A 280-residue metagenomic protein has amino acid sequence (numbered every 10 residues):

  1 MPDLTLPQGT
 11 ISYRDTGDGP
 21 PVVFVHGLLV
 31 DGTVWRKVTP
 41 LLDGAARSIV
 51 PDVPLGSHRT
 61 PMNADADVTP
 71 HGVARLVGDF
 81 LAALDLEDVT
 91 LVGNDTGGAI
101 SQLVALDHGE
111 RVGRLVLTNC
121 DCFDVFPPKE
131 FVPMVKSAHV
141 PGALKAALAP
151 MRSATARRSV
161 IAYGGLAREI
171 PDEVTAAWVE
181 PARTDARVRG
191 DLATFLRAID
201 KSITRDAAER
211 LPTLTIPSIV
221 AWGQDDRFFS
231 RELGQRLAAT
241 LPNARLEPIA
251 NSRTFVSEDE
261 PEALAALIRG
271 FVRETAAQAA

Functional and structural regions predicted by a protein language model:
M1, T39, T204-A207: Charged, low-complexity, helix-prone segments enriched in Lys/Glu/Asp/Gln
M1-V22, D43-R47, L86-E87, P242-R245 (+1 more regions): Alpha/beta-hydrolase fold catalytic core
I11, L28, I49, P54-D88 (+6 more regions): Flexible "cap/lid" subdomain of the alpha/beta-hydrolase fold that forms the substrate-access gate
R14-T60: Conserved HGGG/HGGXW glycine-rich cap/lid loop of the alpha/beta-hydrolase fold
V34, L233, A263: Conserved cofactor-binding/catalytic machinery of classical short-chain dehydrogenase/reductase
S252-P261, A265: Catalytic histidine-centered segment of alpha/beta-hydrolase-like enzymes
